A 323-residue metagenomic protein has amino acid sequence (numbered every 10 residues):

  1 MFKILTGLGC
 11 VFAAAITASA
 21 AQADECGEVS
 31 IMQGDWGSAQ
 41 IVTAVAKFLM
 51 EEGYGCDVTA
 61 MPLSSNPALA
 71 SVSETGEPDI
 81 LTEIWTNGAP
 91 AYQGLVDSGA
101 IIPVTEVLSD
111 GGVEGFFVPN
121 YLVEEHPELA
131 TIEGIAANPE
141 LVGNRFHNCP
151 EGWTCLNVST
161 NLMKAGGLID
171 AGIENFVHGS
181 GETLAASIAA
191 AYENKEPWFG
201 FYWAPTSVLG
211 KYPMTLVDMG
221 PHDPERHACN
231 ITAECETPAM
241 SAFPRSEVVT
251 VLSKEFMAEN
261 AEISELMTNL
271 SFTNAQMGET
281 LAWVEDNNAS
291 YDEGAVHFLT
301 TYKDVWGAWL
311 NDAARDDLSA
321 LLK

Functional and structural regions predicted by a protein language model:
A20-I31, A137-G143, G307-W309, D317 (+1 more regions): Immediate post-signal peptide segment of exported/extracytoplasmic ligand-binding proteins
D24-S38, C56-M61, G143-H147, M267: Short, well-ordered beta-strand elements
A46-G55, P139-E174: Ligand-binding cleft/hinge of the Venus flytrap
A70-V72, P78-T82, N157-N230: Ligand-binding pocket segment of bilobal, Venus flytrap-like solute-binding proteins
I101-G152: A conserved helix-loop-strand patch within extracytoplasmic ligand-binding domains of the periplasmic binding
E114-E124, E247-E259, A282-W283: A bilobed periplasmic-binding-protein/Venus flytrap-type ligand-binding module shared by bacterial periplasmic
V208-S271: C-terminal lobe and pocket-closing loops of periplasmic/extracytoplasmic Venus-flytrap solute-binding proteins
F256-M257, S264-K323: C-terminal functional modules
